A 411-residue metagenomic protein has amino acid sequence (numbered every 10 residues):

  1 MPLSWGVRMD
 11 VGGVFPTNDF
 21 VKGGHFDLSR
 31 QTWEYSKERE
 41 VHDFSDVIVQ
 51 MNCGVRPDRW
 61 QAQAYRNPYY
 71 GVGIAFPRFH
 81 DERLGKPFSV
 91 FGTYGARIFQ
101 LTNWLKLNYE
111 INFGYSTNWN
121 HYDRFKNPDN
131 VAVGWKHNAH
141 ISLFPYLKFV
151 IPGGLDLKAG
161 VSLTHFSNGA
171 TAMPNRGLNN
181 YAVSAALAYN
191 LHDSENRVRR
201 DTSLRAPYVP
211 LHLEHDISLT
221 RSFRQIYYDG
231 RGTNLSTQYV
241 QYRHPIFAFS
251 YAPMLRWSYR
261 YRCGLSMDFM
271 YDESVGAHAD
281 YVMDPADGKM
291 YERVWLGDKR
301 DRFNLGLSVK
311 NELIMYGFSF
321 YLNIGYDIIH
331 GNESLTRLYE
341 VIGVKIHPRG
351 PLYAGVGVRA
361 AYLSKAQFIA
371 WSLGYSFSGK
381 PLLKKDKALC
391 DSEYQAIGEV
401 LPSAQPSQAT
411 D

Functional and structural regions predicted by a protein language model:
M1-G54, V198-A252, S376-S378, I397-D411: Short glycine/proline- and aromatic-enriched beta-strand/turn motifs that initiate or cap beta-hairpins
L3-M9, P68-V72, L107-F113, L157-A159 (+8 more regions): Transmembrane beta-strands of outer-membrane beta-barrel proteins
V7, V47-V55, G92-I98, I111-Y115 (+9 more regions): Residues on the lipid-exposed face of transmembrane beta-strands in outer-membrane beta-barrel proteins
V11-F15, C53, I74-H80, F113-H121 (+8 more regions): Transmembrane beta-strands of outer-membrane beta-barrel pores
V41-V47, L84-V90, L105, W135-I141 (+7 more regions): Residues that define the transmembrane beta-barrel architecture of outer-membrane proteins
V49, N179-R200, A366-D411: Outer-membrane beta-barrel "beta-signal"
D58-W60, F149-L157, D193-N196, Y259-C263 (+3 more regions): Repeated loop/turn-to-beta-strand initiation elements of outer-membrane beta-barrel proteins
Y65-T117, W257, Y261-I328, I346-P348 (+1 more regions): Gram-negative (and chloroplast) outer-membrane scaffold detector with strong preference for beta-barrel transmembrane
